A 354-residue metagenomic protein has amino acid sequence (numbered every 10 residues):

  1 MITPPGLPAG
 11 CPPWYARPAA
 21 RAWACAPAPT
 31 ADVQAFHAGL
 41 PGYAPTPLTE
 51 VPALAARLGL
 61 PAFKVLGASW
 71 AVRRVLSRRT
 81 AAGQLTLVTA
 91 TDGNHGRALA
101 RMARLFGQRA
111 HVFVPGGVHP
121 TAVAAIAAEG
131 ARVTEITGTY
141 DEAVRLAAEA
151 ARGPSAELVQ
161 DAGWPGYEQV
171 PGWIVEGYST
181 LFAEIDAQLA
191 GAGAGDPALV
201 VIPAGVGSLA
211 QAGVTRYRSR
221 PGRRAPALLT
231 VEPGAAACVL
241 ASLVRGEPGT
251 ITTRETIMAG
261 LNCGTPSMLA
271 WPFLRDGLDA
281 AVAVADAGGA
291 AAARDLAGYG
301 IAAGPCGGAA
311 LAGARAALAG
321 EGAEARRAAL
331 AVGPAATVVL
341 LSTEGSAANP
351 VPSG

Functional and structural regions predicted by a protein language model:
M1-G354: PLP-dependent amino-acid enzyme catalytic core
